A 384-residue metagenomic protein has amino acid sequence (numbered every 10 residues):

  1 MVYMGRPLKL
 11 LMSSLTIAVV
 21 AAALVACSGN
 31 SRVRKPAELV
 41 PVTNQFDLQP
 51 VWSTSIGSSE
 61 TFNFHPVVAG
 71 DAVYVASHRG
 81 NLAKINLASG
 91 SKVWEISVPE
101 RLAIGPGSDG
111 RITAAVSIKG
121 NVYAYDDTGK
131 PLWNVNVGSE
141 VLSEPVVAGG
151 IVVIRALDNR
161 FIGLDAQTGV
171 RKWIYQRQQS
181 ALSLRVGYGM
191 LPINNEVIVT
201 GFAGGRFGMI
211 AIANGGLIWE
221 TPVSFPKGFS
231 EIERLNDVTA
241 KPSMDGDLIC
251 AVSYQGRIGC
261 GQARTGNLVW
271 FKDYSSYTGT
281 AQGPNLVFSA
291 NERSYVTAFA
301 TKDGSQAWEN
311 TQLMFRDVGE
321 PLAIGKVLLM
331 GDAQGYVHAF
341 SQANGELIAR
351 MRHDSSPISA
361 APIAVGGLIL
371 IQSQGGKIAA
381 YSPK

Functional and structural regions predicted by a protein language model:
V2-T16: Bacterial N-terminal signal peptides that target proteins for export
L24-A26: C-terminal motif of bacterial Sec signal peptides marking the signal peptidase cleavage site
S31-A37, T43-V67, W94-D109, L132-A148 (+5 more regions): Extracytoplasmic beta-rich repeat domains
A72-V75, T113-A115, V152-I154, I198-V199 (+4 more regions): Conserved beta-propeller blade signature
S77, S117, A156-L157, F202-A203 (+4 more regions): Structural signature of WD-repeat beta-propellers
N86-S89, D126-K130, D165-G169, I212-G215 (+4 more regions): Short loop/turn segments that connect beta-strands within beta-propeller blades
S289-A298, S305-A339: Loop/turn-rich, solvent-exposed surfaces of beta-rich toroidal or solenoidal domains
